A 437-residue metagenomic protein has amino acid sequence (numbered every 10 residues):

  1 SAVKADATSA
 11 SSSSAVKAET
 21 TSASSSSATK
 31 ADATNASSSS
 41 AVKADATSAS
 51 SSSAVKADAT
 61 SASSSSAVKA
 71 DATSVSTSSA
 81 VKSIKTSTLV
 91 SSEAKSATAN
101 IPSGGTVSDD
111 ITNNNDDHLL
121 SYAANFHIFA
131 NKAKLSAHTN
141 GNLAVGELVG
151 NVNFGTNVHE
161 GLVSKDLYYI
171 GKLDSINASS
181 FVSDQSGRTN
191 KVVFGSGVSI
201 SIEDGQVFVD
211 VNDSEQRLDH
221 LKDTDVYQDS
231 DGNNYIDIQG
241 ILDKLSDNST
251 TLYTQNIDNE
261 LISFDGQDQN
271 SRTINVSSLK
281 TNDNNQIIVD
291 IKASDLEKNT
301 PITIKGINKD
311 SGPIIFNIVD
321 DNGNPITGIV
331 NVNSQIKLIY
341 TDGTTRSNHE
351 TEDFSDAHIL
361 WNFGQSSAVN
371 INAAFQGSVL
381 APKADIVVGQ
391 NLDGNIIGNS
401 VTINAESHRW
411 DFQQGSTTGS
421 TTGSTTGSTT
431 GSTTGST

Functional and structural regions predicted by a protein language model:
S1-K82, S91-S92, T418-T437: Long, intrinsically disordered low-complexity tandem-repeat segments
A5, A31-T34, A44, A57 (+7 more regions): Intrinsic-disorder/low-complexity regions
A54, N100-I101, L167, S183 (+8 more regions): Compositionally biased, low-complexity repeat tracts
I84, T88-T98: Eukaryotic intrinsically disordered, low-complexity regions enriched in serine, threonine, and proline
S91, D223, Y340-D342: Generic detector of low-complexity/intrinsically disordered segments and short hydrophobic N-terminal stretches
A97-T189, N248-T417: Long, polar low-complexity repeats
N131, H159-Q255: Core subunits and conserved enzymes of cellular information-processing and envelope-translocation systems across
G205, G232, G323, G343-T344 (+1 more regions): Intrinsic-disorder/low-complexity loop/linker signature
